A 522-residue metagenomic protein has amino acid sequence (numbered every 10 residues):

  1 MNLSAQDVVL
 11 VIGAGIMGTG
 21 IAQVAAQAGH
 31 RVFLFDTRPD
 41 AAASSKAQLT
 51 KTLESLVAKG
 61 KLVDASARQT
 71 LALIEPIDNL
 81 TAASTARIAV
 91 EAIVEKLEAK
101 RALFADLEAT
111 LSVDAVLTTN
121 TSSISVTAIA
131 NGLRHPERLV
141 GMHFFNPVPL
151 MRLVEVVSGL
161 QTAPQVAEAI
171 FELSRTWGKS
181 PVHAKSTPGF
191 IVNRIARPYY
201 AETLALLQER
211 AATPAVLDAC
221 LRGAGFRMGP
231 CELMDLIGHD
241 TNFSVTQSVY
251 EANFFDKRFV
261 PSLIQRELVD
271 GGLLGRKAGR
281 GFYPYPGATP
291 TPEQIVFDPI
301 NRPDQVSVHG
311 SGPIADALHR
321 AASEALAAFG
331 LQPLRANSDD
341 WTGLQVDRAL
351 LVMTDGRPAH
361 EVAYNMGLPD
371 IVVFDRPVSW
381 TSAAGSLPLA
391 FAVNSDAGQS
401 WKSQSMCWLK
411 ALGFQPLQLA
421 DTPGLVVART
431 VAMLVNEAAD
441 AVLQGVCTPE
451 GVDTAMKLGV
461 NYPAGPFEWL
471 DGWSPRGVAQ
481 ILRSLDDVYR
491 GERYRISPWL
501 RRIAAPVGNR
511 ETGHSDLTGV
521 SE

Functional and structural regions predicted by a protein language model:
M1-S55, K59, E75, N301-P333 (+1 more regions): NAD(P)+-binding Rossmann beta1-loop-alpha1 motif at the extreme N-terminus of oxidoreductases
N2-S4, H30, K179-S186, P198 (+1 more regions): NAD(P)-dependent Rossmann-like dehydrogenase/reductase catalytic/cofactor-binding core
V9, Q23, Q69-I88, A169-G178 (+3 more regions): Amphipathic alpha-helical segments at domain termini/boundaries
I12, F35, T70, I77 (+4 more regions): Structural motif
D40-S44, S55-L117, I124-S125, A327 (+1 more regions): Rossmann-like NAD(P)-binding element
L62-E75, E137-R138, K179, P369 (+1 more regions): A short helix-to-beta-strand connector/capping loop
A102-L153, S158-E172, Q345-K402: Rossmann-fold NAD(P)-binding glycine/threonine-rich loop
I191-R194, T203-L206: Conserved anion/nucleotide-ligand pocket segment
